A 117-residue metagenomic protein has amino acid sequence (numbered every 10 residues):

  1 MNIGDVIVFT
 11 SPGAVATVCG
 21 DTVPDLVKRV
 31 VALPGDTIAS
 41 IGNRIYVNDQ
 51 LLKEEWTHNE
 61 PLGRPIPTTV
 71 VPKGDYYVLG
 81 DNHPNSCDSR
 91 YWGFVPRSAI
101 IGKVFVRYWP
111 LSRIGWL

Functional and structural regions predicted by a protein language model:
M1-L117: Soluble "head" domains of membrane/secretory-pathway proteins
